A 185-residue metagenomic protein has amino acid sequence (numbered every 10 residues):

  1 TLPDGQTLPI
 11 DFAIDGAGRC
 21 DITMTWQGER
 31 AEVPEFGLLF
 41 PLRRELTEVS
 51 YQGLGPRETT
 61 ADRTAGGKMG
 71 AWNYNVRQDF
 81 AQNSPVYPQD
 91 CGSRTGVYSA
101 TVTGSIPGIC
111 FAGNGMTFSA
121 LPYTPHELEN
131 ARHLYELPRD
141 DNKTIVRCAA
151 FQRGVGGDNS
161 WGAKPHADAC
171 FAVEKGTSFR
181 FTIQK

Functional and structural regions predicted by a protein language model:
T1-K185: Beta-strand/loop-rich accessory regions of lumenal/periplasmic or secreted enzymes, predominantly carbohydrate-active
